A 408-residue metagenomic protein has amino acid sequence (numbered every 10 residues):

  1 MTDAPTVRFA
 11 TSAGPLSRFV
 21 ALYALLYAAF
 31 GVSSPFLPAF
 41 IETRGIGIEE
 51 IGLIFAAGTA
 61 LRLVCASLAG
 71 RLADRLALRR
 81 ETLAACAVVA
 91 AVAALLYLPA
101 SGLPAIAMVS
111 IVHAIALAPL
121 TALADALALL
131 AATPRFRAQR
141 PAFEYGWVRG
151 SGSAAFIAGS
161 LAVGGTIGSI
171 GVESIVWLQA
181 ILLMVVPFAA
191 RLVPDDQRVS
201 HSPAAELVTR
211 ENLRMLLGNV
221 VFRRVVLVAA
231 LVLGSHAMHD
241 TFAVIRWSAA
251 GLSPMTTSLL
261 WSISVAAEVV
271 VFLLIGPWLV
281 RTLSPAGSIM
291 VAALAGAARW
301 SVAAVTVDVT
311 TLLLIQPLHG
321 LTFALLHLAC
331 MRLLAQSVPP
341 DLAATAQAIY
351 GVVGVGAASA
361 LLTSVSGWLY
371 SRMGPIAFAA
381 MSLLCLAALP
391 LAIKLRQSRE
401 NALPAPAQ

Functional and structural regions predicted by a protein language model:
T2-A13, V193-V228: Juxtamembrane intracellular "pre-TM" segments in multi-pass secondary transporters
V7-T59, V221-L260: Helix-loop boundary and gating motifs at the non-cytosolic
A24, A93, Y97, L103-A122 (+2 more regions): Hydrophobic core of transmembrane alpha-helices in multi-pass small-molecule transporters, especially MFS/SLC-type
V64-L78, I167, V270-S284, Y370: Helix-to-loop junctions at the C-terminal end of transmembrane segments in multipass secondary transporters
E81-L95, A180, G287-V302: Structural signature of the two symmetry-related core transmembrane helices
S110-S151: Cytoplasmic helix-loop-helix junction between adjacent transmembrane helices in 12-TM secondary transporters
S174-L192, I376-K394: Symmetry-related core transmembrane helices of the 12-TM Major Facilitator Superfamily/SLC fold
D341-R372: A late C-terminal transmembrane helix in Major Facilitator Superfamily
